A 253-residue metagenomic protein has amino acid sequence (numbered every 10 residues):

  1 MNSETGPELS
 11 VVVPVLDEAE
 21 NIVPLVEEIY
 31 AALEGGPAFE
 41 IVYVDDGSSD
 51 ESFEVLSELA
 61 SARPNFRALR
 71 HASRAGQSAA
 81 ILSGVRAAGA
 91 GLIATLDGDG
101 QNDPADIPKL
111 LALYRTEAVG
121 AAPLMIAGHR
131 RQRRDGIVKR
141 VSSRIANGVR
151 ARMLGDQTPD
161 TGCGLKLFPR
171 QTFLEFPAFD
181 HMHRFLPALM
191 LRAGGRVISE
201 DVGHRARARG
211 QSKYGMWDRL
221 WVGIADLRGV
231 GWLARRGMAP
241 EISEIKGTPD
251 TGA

Functional and structural regions predicted by a protein language model:
M1-G6, G155, F179-A253: Hydrophobic helical membrane-anchoring modules
M1-I137, R144, Q171, E175 (+3 more regions): Structured catalytic core of nucleotide-sugar glycosyltransferases
L33, T158, Y214: Short clusters of hydrophobic/aromatic residues that line enzyme substrate/ligand-binding pockets
R130-V138, R150-K166, H183, R192: A recurrent flexible, glycine/aromatic-enriched loop bordering the glycosyltransferase active site that acts as
V138-V149, G164, L220-R228: Hydrophobic alpha-helical segments of integral membrane proteins, encompassing both true transmembrane helices
